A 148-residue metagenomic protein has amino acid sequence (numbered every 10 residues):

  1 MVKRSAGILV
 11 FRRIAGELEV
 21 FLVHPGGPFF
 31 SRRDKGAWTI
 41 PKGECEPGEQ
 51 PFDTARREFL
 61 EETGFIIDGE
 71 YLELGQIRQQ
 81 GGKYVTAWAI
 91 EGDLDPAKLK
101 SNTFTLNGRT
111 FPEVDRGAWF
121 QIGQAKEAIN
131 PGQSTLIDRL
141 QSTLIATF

Functional and structural regions predicted by a protein language model:
M1-I40, W88: N-terminal strand-loop-strand
A15-E17, G27-F30, E46, G81 (+1 more regions): Short, charged/polar surface micro-motifs in flexible loops or helix N-caps
R32, G48, A128: Residues that scaffold the ATP/ADP-binding catalytic core of kinase and kinase-like folds
K35, P51, F65, K83-V85 (+1 more regions): Membrane-topology and secretion signals of cell-surface/extracellular proteins
T39-L74, Q121: The catalytic Nudix box helix
Q76-N107, A118, L140: Active-site-adjacent beta-strand/loop module that shapes the phosphate/pyrophosphate-binding cleft
K100-L136: NUDIX/MutT-family hydrolases
L136-F148: C-terminal/domain-terminus segments
